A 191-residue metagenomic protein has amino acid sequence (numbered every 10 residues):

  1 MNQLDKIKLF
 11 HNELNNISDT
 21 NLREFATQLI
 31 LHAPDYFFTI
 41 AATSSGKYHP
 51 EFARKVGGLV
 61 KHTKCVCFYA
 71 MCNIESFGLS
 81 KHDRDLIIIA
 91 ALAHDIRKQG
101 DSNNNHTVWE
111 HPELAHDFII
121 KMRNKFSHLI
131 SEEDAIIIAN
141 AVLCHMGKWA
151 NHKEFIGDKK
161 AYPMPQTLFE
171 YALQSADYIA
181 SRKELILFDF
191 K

Functional and structural regions predicted by a protein language model:
M1-N103: Acidic/His-rich, divalent-metal-binding segments that scaffold phosphate/diphosphate chemistry
T63-A70, V108-K125: An active-site-proximal "capping" alpha-helix that borders the catalytic cofactor pocket
S76-K81, R123-E132: Inter-helical turn/loop segments and adjacent helix faces that build the functional surface of alpha-helical bundle
I87, F126-K191: Histidine/acidic-rich helix-loop-helix segments that form or flank divalent-metal centers in metalloenzyme catalytic
S102-H106, G157-K160: Short, low-complexity, polybasic intrinsically disordered segments
